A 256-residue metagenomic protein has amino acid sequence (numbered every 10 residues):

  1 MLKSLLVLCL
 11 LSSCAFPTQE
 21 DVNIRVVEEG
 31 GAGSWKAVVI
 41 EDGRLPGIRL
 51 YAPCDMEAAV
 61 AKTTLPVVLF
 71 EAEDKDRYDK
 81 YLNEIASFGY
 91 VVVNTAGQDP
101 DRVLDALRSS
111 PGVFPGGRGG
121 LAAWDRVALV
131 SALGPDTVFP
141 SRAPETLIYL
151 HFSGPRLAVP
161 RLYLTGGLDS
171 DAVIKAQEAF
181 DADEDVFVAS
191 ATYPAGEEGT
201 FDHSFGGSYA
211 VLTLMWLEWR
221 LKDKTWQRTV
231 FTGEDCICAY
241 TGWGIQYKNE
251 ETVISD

Functional and structural regions predicted by a protein language model:
M1-L8: Sec-dependent signal peptide recognition, specifically the positively charged N-region followed immediately by
S12-S13: C-terminal motif of bacterial Sec signal peptides marking the signal peptidase cleavage site
P17-T63: N-terminal cap/lid segment of alpha/beta-hydrolase-fold proteins
D55-T64, P100-T137: Gly/Ser-rich "nucleophile elbow"/oxyanion-hole loop immediately N-terminal to the catalytic nucleophile in hydrolases
A61-E73: Short beta-strand element of the alpha/beta-hydrolase
D76-T95: Short amphipathic alpha-helix adjacent to the substrate-entry channel of hydrolases
R142-F205: The feature captures the conserved acid-bearing segment of alpha/beta-hydrolase catalytic domains
P194-E198, H203-D256: Alpha/beta-hydrolase-fold serine-hydrolase catalytic core, especially in secreted/extracellular enzymes
